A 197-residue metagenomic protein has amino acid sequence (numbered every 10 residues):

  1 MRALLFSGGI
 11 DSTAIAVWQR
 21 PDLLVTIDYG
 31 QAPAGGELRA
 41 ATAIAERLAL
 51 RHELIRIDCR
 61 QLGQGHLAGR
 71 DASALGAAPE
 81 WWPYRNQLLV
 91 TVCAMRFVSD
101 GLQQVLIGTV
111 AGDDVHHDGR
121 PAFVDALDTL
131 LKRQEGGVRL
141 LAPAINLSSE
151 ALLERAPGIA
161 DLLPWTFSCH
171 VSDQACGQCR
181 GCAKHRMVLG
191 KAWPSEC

Functional and structural regions predicted by a protein language model:
M1-C197: Nucleotide-activated chemistry modules centered on ATP-dependent adenylation/adenylyltransferase
